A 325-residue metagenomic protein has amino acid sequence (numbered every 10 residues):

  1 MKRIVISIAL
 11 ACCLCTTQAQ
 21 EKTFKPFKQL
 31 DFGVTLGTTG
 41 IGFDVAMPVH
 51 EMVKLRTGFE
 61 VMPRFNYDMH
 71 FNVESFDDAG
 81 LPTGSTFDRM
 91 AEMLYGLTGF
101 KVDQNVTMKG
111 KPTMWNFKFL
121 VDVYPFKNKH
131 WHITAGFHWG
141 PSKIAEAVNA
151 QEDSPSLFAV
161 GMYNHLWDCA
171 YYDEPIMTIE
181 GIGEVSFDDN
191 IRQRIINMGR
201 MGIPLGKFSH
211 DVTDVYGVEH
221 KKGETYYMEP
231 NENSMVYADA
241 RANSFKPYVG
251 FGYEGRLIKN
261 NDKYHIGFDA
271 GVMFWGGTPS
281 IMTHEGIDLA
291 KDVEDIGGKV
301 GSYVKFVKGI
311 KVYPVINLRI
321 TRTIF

Functional and structural regions predicted by a protein language model:
M1-T23, I320: Bacterial Sec-dependent N-terminal signal peptides
Q20-Q29, M52, F126-W131, R256-I266 (+1 more regions): Short loop/turn motifs that connect adjacent beta-strands in outer-membrane beta-barrel proteins
K28-V34, F43, E51, L55-T57 (+4 more regions): Transmembrane beta-strands of outer-membrane beta-barrel proteins
Q29-V34, N66-M114, S142-S244, G277-K311 (+1 more regions): Extracellular/periplasm-exposed beta-strand and loop segments of Gram-negative cell-envelope proteins, dominated by
T35, D44-A46, D122-Y124, G252-E254 (+2 more regions): Transmembrane beta-barrel domains of outer membrane proteins
L36, P48-D68, M108, I133 (+3 more regions): A membrane-pore/channel beta-structure motif
L36-G40, F59-F65, F137-K143, G255 (+2 more regions): Transmembrane beta-strands of outer-membrane beta-barrel pores
K111-K143: Ordered, amphipathic secondary-structure segments that act as subunit-interaction surfaces in large macromolecular
